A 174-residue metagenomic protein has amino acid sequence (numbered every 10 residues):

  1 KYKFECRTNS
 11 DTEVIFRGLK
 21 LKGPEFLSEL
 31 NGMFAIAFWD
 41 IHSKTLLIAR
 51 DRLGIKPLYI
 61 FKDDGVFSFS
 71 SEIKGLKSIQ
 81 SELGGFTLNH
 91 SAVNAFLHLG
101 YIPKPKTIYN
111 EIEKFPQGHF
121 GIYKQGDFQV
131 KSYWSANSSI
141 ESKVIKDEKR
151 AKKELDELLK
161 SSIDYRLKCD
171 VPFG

Functional and structural regions predicted by a protein language model:
K1-G174: Cysteine-centered catalytic environments shared across enzyme families
